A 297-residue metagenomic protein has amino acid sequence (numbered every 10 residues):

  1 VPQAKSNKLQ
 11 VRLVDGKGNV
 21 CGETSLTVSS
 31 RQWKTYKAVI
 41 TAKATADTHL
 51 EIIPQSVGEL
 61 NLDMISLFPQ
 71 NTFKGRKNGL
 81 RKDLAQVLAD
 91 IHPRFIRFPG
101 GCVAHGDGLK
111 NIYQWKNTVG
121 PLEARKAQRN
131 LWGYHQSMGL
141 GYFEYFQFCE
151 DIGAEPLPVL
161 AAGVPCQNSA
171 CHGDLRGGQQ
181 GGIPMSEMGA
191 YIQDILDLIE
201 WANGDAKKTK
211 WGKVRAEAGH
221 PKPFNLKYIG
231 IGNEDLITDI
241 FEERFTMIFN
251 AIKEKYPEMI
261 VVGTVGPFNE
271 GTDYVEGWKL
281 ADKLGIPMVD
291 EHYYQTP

Functional and structural regions predicted by a protein language model:
V1-D90: Extended acidic/polar, glycine-enriched regions that form or flank non-catalytic beta-rich accessory modules
A4, V14-G16, Q55-V57, L67-Q70 (+7 more regions): An acidic- and aromatic-residue-enriched active-site/binding cleft used to recognize and process polar
Q10-R12, L60-A161, K210: Active-site-adjacent substrate/metal-binding segments within catalytic domains of carbohydrate-active enzymes
T45-T48, V57, H92-R94, I152-P156 (+3 more regions): Short, well-ordered coil/turn segments that N-cap beta-strands
K74, F146, D151-M188, L198 (+1 more regions): A conserved hydrophobic secondary-structure block that centers on an alpha-helix together with its immediately flanking
A85-A104, G182, S186-N203, K283: Carboxylate/His-rich catalytic cores and anion/metal-binding grooves
A104-Y142, S169-Q193, G204, K210-I231: Aromatic- and acidic-residue-enriched carbohydrate-binding clefts of CAZyme catalytic domains
A190-D197, W201-P297: Active-site neighborhood of glycoside hydrolase catalytic domains
